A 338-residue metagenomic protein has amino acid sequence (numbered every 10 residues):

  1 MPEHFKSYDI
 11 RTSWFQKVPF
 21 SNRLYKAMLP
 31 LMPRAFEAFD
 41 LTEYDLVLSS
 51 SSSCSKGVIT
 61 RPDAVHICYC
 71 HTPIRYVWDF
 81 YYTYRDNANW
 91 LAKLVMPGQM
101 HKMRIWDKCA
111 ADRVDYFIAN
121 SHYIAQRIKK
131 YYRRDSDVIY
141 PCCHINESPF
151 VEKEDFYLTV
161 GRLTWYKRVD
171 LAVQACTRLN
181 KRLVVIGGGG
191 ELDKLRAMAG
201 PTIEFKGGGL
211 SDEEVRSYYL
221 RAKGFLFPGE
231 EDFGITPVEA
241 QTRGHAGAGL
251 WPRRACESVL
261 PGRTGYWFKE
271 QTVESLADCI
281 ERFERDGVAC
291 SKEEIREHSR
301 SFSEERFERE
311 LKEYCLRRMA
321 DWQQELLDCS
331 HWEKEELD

Functional and structural regions predicted by a protein language model:
M1-K56: Active-site donor-binding segments of glycosyltransferases and PAPS-dependent sulfotransferases
D86-F117, A125: Membrane-proximal helix-turn-helix segments that form the acceptor-binding/catalytic region of lipid-linked
C143, P149-V184: Conserved donor-binding/catalytic core segment of Leloir-type glycosyltransferases
D193, C256-R282: Change "using UDP/GDP/dTDP sugars" to "using nucleotide sugars
D193-E213: Nucleotide-activated donor-binding/catalytic signature segment of Leloir-type glycosyltransferases, i.e., the conserved
L220-D232, H245: Acidic donor-binding loop of glycosyltransferase active sites
L226, A246-W251, V259: Short hydrophobic beta-strand element within catalytic cores of glycosyltransferases and related nucleotide-activated
Q271, A289-E336: A charged, aromatic-enriched C-terminal amphipathic alpha-helix characteristic of glycosyltransferases across folds
